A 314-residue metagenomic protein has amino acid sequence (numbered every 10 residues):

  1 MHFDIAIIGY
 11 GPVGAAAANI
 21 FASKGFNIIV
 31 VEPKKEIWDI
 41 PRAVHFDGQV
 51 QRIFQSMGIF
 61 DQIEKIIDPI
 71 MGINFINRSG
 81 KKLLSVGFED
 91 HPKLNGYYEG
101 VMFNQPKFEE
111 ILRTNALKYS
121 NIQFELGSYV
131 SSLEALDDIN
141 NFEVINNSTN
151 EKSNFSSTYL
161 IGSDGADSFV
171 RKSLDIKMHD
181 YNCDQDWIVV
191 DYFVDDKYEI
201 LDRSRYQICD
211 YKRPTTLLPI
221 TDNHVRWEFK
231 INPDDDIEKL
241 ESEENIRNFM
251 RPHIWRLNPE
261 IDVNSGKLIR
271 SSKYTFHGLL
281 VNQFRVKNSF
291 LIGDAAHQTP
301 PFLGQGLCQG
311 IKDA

Functional and structural regions predicted by a protein language model:
M1-I5, I20-K24: Extreme N-terminal leader/targeting segments of oxidoreductases
F3, T149-Y159: Core beta-strand elements of the Rossmann-like FAD/NAD(P) dinucleotide-binding domain in flavoenzyme oxidoreductases
I7-N19, L112, G162, L268-A314: Conserved mid-domain beta->alpha element of the FAD-binding
A22-R42: Glycine-rich FAD pyrophosphate-binding loop
R42, D47-N115: Active-site-adjacent segment of FAD-dependent monooxygenases/related oxidoreductases
T114, I139-N141, Y159, S163-G278 (+1 more regions): Conserved FAD-binding catalytic core of PHBH/FMO-like flavoproteins
L126-N140: A conserved short coil-to-beta-strand element within the FAD-binding core of flavoproteins
